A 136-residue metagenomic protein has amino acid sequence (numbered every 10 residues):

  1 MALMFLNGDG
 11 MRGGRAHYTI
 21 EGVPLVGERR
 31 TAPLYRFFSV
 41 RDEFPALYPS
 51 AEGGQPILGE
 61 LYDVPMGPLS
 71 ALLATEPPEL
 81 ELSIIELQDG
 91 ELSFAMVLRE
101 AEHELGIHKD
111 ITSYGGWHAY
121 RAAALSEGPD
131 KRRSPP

Functional and structural regions predicted by a protein language model:
M1-P136: Glycine-aromatic micro-motifs
